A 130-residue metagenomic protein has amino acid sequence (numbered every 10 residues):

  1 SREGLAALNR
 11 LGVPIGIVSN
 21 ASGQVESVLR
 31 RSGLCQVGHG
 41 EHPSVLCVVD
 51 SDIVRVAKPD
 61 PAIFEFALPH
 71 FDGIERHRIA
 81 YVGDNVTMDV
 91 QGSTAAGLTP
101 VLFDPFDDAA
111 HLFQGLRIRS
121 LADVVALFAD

Functional and structural regions predicted by a protein language model:
R2-N9, V13-D130: Asp-based, Mg2+/Mn2+-dependent phosphohydrolase catalytic module
